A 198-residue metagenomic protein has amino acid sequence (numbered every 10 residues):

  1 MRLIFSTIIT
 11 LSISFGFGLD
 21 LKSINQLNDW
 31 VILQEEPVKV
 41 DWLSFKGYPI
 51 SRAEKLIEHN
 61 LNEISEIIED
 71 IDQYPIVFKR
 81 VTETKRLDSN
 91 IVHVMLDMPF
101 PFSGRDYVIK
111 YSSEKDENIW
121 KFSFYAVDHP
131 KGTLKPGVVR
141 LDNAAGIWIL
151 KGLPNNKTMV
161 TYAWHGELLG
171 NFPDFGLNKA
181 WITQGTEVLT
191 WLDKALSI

Functional and structural regions predicted by a protein language model:
M1, G16-L19: Absolute protein N-terminus
M1-L3, K151: A general structural signal for short secondary-structure junctions and capping/turn motifs
L3-S14: Sec-dependent N-terminal signal peptides
L19-I198: Eukaryotic helix-grip
